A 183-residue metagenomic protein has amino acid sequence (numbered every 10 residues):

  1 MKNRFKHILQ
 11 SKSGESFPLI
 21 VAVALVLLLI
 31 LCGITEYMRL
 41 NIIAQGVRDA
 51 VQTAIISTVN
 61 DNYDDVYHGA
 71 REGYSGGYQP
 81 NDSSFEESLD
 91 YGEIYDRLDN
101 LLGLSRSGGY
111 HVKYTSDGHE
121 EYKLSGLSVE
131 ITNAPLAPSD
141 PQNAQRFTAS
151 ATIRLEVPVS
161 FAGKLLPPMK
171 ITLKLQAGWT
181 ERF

Functional and structural regions predicted by a protein language model:
K2-G92: Alpha-helical assembly-interface signal, strongest on the long, hydrophobic N-terminal helix that forms
N60-F183: Short, conserved structural patches
